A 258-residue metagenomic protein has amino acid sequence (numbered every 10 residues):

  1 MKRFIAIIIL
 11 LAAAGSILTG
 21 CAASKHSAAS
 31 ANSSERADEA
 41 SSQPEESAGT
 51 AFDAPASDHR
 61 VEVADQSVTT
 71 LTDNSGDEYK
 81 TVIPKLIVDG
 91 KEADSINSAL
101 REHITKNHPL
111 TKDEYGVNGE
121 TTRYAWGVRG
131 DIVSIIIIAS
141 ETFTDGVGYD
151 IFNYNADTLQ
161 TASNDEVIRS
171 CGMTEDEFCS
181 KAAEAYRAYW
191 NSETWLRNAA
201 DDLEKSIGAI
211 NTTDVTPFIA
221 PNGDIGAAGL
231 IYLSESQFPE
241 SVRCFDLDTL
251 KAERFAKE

Functional and structural regions predicted by a protein language model:
M1-A6: Positively charged n-region of N-terminal signal peptides that target proteins for export
L11-A12: Repetitive helical segments and hydrophobic/amphipathic motifs
I17-G20: C-terminal motif of bacterial Sec signal peptides marking the signal peptidase cleavage site
A22-E258: Compositionally biased intrinsically disordered regions enriched in Thr/Gly
